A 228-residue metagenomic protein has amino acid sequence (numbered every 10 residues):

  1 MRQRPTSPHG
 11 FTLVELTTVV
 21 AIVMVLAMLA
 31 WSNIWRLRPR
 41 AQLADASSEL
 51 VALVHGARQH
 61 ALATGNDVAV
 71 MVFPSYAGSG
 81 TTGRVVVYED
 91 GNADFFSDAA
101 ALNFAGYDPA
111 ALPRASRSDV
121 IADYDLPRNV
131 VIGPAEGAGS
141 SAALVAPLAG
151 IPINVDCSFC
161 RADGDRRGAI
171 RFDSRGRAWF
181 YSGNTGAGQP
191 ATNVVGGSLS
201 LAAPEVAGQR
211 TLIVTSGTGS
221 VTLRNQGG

Functional and structural regions predicted by a protein language model:
R2-Q3, F11, T17, L29-H55 (+3 more regions): N-terminal helix-rich module
E15-V19, M24: N-terminal, Lys/Arg-enriched amphipathic/low-complexity engagement segments that precede the first folded domain
